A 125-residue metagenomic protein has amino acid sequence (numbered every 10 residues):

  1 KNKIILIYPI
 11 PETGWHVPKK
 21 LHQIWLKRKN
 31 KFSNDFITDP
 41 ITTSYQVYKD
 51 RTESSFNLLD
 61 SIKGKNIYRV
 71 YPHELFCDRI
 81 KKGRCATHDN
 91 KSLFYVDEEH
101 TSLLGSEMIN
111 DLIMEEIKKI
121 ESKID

Functional and structural regions predicted by a protein language model:
K1-D125: Extracellular glycan-modifying ectodomains
